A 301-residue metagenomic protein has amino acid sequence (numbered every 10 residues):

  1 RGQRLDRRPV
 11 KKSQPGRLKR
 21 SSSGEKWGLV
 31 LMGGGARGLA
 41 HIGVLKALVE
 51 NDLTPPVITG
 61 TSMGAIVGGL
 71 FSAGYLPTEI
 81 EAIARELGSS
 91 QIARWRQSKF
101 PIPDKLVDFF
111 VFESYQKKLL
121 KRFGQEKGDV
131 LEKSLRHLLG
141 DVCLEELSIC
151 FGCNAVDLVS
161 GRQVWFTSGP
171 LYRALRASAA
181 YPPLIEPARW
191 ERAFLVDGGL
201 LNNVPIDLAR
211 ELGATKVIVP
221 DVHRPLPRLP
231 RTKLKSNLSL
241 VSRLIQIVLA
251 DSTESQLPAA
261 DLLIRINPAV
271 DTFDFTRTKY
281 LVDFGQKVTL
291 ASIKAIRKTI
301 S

Functional and structural regions predicted by a protein language model:
G2-T61, G69-S301: Patatin-like phospholipase
